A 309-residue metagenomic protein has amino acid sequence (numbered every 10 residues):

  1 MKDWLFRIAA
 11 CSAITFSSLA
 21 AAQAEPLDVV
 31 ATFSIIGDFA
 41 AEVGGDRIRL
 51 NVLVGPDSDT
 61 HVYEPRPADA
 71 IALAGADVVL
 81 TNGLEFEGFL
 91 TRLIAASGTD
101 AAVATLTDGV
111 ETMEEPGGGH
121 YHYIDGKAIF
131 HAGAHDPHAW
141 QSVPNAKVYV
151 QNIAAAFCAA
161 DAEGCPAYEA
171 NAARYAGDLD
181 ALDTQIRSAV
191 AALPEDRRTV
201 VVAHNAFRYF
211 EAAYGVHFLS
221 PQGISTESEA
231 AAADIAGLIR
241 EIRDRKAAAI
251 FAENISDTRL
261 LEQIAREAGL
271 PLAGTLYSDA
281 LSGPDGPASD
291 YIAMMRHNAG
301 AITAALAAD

Functional and structural regions predicted by a protein language model:
M1-A9: Bacterial N-terminal signal peptides that target proteins for export
S12-T15, H122: Polar low-complexity intrinsically disordered regions enriched in Ser/Thr and small residues
I14-A22: C-terminal segment of classical bacterial N-terminal signal peptides
Q23-D309: Extracytoplasmic metal-acquisition and chelation regions
